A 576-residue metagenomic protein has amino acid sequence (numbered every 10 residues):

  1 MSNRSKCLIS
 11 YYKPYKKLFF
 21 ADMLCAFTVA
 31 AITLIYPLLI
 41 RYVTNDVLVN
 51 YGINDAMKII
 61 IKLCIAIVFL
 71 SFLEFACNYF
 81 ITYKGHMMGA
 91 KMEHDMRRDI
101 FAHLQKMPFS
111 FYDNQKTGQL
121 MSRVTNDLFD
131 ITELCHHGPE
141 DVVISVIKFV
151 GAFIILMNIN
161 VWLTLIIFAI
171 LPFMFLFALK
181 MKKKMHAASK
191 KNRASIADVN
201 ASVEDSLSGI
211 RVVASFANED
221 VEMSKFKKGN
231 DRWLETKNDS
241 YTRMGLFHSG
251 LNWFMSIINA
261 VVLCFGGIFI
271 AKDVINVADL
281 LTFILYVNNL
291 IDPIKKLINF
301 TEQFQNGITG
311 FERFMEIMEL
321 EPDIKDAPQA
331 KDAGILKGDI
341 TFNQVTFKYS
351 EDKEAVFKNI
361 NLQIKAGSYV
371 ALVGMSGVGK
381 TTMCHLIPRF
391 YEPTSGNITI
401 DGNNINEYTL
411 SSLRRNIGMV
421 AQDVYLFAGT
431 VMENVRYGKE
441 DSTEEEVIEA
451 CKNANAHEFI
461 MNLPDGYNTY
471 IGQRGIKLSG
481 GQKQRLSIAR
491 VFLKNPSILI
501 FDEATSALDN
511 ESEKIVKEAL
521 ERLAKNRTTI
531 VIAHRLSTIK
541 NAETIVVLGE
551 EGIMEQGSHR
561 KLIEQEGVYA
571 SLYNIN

Functional and structural regions predicted by a protein language model:
N3-R4, Y12, G85-G89, H103-V150 (+1 more regions): Juxtamembrane loop-to-helix connectors within ABC transporter transmembrane domains
K16-K17, F109-S110, N126-C135, P139 (+9 more regions): An intracellular "coupling" helix at the cytosolic face of ABC transporter transmembrane type-1 domains
L18-A30, H137-K191, V262-I275, D292: Transmembrane helices of ABC transporter permease
F19-C77, M157-W162, D273-V277: Transmembrane helix-loop-helix hairpins at lipid-water interfaces of multipass membrane proteins, especially the type-1
M23, F27-I35, S71-Y79, I131-L134 (+5 more regions): Hydrophobic alpha-helical transmembrane bundles that constitute the permease/transmembrane domains of multi-pass
V49-Y51, A56-K58, I155-A169, T242-E312 (+1 more regions): Helix-loop-helix
A333-N576: ABC-type nucleotide-binding domain
